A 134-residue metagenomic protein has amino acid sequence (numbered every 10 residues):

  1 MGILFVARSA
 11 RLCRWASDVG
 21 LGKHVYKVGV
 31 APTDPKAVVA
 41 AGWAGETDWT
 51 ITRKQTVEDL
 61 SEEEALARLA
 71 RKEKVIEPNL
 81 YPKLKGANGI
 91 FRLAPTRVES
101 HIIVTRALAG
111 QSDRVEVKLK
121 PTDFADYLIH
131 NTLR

Functional and structural regions predicted by a protein language model:
M1-R134: Non-catalytic accessory segments flanking enzymatic or RNA/DNA-binding domains
